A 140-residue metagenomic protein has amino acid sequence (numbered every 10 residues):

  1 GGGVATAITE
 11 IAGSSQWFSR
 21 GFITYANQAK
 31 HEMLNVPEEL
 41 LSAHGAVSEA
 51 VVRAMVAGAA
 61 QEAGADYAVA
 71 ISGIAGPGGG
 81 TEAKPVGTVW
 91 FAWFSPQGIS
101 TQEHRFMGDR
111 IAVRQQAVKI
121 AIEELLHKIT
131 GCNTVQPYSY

Functional and structural regions predicted by a protein language model:
G1-Y140: Short alpha-helical segments enriched in small residues
